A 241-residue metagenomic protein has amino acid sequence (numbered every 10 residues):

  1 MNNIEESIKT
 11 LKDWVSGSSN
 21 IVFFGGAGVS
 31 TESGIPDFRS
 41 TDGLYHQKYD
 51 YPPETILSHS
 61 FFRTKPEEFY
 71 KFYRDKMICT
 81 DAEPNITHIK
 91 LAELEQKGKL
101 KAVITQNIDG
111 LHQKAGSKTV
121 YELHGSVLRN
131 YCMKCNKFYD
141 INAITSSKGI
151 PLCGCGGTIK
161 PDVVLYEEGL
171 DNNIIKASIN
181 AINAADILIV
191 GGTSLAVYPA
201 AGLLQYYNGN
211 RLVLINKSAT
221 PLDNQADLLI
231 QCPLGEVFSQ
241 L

Functional and structural regions predicted by a protein language model:
M1-L241: Conserved catalytic core of sirtuin-type NAD+-dependent deacylases
